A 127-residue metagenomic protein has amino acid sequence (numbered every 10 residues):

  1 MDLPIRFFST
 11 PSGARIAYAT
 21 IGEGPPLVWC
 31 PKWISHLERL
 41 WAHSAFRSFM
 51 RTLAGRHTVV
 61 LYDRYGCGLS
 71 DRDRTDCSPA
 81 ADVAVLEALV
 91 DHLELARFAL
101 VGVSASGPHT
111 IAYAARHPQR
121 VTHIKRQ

Functional and structural regions predicted by a protein language model:
M1-F7: Short, hydrophobic/aromatic-rich segments at coil-to-beta transitions
F7-D71: Conserved HGGG/HGGXW glycine-rich cap/lid loop of the alpha/beta-hydrolase fold
A45, F49, D82-L86, V101 (+2 more regions): Generic hydrophobic, aliphatic-rich segments that mediate packing or membrane embedding
A54-H57, L93-L95, H117: A structural signal for short coil/turn segments at secondary-structure junctions
D71-V83: Catalytic nucleophile-loop/oxyanion-hole region of alpha/beta-hydrolase and closely related hydrolase-like folds
A80-F98: Conserved acidic catalytic loop of the alpha/beta-hydrolase fold
A96-Q127: Conserved hydrolase catalytic core segment
